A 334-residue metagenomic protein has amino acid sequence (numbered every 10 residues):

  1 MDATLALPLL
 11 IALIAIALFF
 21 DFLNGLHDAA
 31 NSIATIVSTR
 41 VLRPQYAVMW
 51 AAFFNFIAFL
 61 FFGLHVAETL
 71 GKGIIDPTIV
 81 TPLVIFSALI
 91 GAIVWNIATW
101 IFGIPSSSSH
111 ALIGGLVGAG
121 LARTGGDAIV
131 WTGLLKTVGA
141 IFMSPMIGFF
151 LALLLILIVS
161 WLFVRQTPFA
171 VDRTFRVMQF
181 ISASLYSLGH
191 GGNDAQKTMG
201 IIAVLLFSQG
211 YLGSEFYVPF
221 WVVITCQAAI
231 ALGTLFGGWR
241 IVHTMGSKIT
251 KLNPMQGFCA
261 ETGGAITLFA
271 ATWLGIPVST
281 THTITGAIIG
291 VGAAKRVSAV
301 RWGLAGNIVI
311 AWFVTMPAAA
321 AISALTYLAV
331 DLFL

Functional and structural regions predicted by a protein language model:
M1-L334: Multi-pass alpha-helical transmembrane bundle typical of ion/small-solute transporters and intramembrane aspartyl
